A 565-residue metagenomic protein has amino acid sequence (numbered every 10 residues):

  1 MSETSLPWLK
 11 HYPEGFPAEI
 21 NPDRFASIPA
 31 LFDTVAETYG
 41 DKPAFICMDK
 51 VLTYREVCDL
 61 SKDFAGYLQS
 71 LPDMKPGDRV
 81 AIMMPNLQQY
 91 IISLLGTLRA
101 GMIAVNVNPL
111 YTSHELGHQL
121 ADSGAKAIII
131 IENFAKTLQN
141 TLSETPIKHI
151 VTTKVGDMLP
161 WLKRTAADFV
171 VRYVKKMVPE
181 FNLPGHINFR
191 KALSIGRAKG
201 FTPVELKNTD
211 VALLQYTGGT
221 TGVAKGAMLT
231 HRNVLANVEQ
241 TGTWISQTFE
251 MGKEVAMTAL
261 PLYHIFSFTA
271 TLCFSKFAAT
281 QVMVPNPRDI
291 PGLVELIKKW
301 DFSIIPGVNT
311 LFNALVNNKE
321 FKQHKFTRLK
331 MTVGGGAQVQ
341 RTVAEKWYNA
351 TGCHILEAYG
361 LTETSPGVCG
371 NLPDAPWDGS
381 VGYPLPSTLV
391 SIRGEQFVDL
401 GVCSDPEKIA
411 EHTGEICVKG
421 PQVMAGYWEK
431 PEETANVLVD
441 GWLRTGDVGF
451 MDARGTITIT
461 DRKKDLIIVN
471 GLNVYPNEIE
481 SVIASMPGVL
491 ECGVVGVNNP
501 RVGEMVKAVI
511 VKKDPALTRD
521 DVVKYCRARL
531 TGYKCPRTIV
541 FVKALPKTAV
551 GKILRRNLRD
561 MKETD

Functional and structural regions predicted by a protein language model:
L6-K10, A30-T53: AMP-dependent adenylate-forming
K10, Q139-N208: ANL superfamily adenylate-forming
R24, D41-K75, A81-L87, I91-L95 (+1 more regions): Conserved AMP-binding/adenylate-forming core of the ANL superfamily
L71-M74, G196-T209, L214-M257, T269 (+1 more regions): Conserved adenylate-forming
I128, E132, G420, A425-G426 (+5 more regions): AMP-binding/adenylate-forming catalytic core of the ANL superfamily
L235-V255, Y263-S303, N317-N318: Conserved AMP-binding/adenylation subdomain of ANL enzymes
F302-P306, V316-W377, L389: Gly/Ser/Thr-rich phosphate-binding loop
Y383-S387, E395-N436, V474: Conserved ATP/PPi-binding loop(s) of AMP-dependent carboxylate-activating enzymes
